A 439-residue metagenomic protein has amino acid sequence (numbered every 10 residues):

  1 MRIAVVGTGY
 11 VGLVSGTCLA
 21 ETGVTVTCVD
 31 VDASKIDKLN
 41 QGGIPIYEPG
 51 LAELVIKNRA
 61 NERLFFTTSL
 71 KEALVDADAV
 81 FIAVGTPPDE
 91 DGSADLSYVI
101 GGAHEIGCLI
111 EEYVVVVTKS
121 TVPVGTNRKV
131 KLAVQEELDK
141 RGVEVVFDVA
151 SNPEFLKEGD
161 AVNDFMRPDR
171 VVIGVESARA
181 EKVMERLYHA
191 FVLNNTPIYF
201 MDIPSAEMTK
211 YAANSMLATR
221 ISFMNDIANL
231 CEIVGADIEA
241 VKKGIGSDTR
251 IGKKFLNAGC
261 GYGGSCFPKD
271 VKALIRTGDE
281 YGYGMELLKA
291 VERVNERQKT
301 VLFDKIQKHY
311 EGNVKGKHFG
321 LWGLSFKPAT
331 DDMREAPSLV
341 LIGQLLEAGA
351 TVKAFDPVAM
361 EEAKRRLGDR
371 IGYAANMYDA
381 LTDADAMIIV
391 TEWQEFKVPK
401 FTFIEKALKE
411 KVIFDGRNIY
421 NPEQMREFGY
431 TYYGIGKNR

Functional and structural regions predicted by a protein language model:
M1-R439: Structural/interface elements that position substrates and couple domains in central-metabolism enzymes
